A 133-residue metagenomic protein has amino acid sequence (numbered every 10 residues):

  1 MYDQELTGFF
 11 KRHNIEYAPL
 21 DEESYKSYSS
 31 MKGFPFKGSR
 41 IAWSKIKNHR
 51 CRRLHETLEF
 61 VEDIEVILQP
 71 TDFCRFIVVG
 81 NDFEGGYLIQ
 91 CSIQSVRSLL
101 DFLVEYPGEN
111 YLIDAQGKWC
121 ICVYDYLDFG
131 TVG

Functional and structural regions predicted by a protein language model:
M1-G130: Structured alpha/beta or helical-core interaction and ligand-binding surfaces enriched in interleaved
